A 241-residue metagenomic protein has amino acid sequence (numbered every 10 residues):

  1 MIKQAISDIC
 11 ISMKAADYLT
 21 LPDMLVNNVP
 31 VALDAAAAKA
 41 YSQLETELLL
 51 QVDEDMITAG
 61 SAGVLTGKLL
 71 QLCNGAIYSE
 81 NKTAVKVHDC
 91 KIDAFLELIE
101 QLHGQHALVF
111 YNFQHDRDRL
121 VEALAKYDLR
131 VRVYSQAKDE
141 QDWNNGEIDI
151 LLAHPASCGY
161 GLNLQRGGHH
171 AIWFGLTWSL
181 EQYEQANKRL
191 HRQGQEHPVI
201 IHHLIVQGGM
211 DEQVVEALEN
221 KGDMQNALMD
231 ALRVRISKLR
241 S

Functional and structural regions predicted by a protein language model:
M1-A84, H88-E97, Q101-Q105, I201 (+1 more regions): Inter-lobe coupling linker of SF2 helicases/translocases
A36, H115-D116, K138, G159 (+2 more regions): Short alpha-helical
A40, D116-L120, Y160-N163, Q182 (+1 more regions): Phosphate- and divalent-cation-binding pockets in alpha/beta enzyme and binding domains that engage nucleotide-derived
I99, L108-N112, A123, D142-W143 (+5 more regions): A generic "structured core" feature
H106-F110, H115-Y160: Conserved helicase ATPase core of P-loop NTP-dependent helicases/translocases
F110, A153-H154, W173-G175, L204-I205: Conserved beta-strand segments of the P-loop GTPase G domain that flank and frequently precede/overlap
N163-L176, I200-H203: A short beta-strand element within the Helicase C-terminal
W178-S241: A conserved SF2-helicase RecA2
